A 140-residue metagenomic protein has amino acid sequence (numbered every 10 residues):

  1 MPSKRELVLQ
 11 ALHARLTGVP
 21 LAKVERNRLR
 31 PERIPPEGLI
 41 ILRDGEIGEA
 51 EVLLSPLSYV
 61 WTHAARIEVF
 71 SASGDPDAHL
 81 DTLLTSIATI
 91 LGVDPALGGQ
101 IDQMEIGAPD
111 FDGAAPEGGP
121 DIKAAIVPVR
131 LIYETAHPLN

Functional and structural regions predicted by a protein language model:
M1-R33, G45-N140: Charged, amphipathic alpha-helical segments and their flanking helix caps
G38-L39: Membrane-embedded alpha-helical bundles of multi-pass transporters/translocases, especially carrier/permease families
L42: Two-metal-ion RNase H-like nuclease active-site motif
